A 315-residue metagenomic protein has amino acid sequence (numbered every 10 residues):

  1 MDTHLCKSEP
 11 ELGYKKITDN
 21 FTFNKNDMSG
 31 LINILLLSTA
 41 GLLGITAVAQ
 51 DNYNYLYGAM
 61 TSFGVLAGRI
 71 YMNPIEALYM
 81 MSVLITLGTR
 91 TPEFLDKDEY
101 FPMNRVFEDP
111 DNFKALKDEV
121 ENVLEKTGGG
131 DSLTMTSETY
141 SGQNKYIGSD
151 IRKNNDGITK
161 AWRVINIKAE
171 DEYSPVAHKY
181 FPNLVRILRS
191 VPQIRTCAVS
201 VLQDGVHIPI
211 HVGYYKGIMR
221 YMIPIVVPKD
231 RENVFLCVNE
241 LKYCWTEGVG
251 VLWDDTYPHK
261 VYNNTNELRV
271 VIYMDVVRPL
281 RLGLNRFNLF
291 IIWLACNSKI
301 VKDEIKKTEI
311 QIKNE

Functional and structural regions predicted by a protein language model:
M1-A77: Intrinsically disordered, low-complexity, charge-biased terminal/linker regions in eukaryotic proteins
C6-P10, Y14, L56-M60, G64-R186: Non-heme Fe(II)/2-oxoglutarate
V185-D204, G217: A short glycine-rich, His/Asp/Glu-containing loop-to-beta-strand
V201-Q203, G213-D230: Short, conserved beta-strand element in jelly-roll/cupin
I208-H211, W253, H259-T265: Short beta-strand His + acidic residue motifs that chelate non-heme Fe in jelly-roll/DSBH and cupin folds
R220-P224, L252, E267-G283: A short hydrophobic beta-strand segment most commonly corresponding to one strand of the jelly-roll/cupin
V226-E247: A short beta-strand-loop-beta hairpin characteristic of the jelly-roll/cupin
C244-P258: Conserved metal-binding segment of the jelly-roll/cupin
